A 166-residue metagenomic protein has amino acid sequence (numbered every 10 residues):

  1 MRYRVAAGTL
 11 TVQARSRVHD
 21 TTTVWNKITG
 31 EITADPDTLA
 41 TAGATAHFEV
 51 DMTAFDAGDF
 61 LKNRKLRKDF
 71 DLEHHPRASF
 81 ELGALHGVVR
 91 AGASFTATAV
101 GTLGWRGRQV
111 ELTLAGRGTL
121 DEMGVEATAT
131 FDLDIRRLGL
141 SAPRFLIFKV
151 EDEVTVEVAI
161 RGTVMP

Functional and structural regions predicted by a protein language model:
M1-P166: Low-complexity, acidic/polar, glycine-enriched regions of mature
